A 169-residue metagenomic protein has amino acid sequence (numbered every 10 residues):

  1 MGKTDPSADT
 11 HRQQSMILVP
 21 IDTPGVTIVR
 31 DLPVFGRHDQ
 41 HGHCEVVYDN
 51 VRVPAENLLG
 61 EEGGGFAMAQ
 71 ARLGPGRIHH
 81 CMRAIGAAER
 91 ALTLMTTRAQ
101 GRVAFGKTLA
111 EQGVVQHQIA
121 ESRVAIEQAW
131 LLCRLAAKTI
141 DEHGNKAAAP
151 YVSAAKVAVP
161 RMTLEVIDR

Functional and structural regions predicted by a protein language model:
M1-V29: A short core secondary-structure module
D9-Q13, D39-Q40, G60-E61: Short glycine/proline-enriched turns and hinge-like loops at secondary-structure junctions
S15-M16, D31-F35, L59-M68: Short intrinsically disordered coil segments
D22-R52: Flexible, small-/acidic-enriched active-site or ligand-binding loops
E45-N50, A55-E56, E61-F66, Q70-R169: Alpha-helical interface subdomain recognition
